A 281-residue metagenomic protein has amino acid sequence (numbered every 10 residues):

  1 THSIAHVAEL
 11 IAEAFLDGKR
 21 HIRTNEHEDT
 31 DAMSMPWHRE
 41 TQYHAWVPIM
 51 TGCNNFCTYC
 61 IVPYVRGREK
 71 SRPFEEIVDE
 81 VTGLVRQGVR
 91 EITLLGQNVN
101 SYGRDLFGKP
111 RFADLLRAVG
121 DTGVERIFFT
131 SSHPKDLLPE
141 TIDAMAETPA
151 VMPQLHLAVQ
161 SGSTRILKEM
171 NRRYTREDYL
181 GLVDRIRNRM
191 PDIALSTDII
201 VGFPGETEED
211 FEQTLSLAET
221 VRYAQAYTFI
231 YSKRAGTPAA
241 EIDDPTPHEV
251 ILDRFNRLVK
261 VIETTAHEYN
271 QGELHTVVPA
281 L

Functional and structural regions predicted by a protein language model:
T1-Y102, E140, M145, L155 (+7 more regions): Proteins enriched for Cys/Gly/acidic motifs involved in redox and nucleic-acid/cofactor modification
V81, L115-L116, A226: Metal-dependent enolase-superfamily TIM-barrel catalytic cores that perform enediolate-based chemistry
R86-E208: Conserved SAM/AdoMet-binding glycine-rich loop
D121-G123, R222-Y223, P238-I242, T246 (+1 more regions): Conserved N-terminal phosphate-binding loop of PLP-dependent enzymes in the Aspartate aminotransferase
L157, D198, A218, A226 (+1 more regions): Hydrophobic, well-ordered secondary-structure elements that form the walls of internal hydrophobic environments
E206, A218-Y223: Contiguous mid-protein beta-loop-alpha structural module that forms a pocket-lining wall or clamp of enzyme active
L274-L281: Structural detector for short beta-strands of small beta-barrel domains
